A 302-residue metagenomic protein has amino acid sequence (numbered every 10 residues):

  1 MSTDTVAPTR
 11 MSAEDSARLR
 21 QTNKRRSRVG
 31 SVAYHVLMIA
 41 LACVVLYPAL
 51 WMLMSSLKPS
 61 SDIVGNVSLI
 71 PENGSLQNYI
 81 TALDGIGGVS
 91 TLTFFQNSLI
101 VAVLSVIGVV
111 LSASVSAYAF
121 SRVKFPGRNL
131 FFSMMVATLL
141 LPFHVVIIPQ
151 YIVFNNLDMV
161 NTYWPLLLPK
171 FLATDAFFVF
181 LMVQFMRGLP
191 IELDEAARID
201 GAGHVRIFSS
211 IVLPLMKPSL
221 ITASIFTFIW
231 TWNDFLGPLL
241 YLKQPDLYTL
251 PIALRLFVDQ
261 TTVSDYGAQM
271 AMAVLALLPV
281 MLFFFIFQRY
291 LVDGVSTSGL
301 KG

Functional and structural regions predicted by a protein language model:
M1-R26: Short, Lys/Arg-rich, polar N-terminal cytosolic tail immediately upstream of the first transmembrane signal-anchor
T9, T22, S31-G302: A structural signal for multi-pass alpha-helical bundles of membrane permease subunits that mediate small-molecule
